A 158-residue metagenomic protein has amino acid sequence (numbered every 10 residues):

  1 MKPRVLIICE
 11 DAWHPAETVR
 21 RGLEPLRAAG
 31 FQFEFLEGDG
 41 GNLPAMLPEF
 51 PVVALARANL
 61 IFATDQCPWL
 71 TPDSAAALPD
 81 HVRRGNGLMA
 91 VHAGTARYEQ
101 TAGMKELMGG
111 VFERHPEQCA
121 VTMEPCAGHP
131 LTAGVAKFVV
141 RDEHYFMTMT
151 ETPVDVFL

Functional and structural regions predicted by a protein language model:
M1-V52, A58: Aromatic-Pro/Gly-enriched surface loop or interdomain linker that acts as a lid/target-recognition segment
L6-I8, F50-Y98: Short alpha-beta junction capping motif
E17, R21, L26-F31, G110 (+1 more regions): Catalytic beta-strand/loop cores that center a nucleophilic Ser/Cys/Thr and support acyl-enzyme chemistry
A29, E49, R84-G85, T152: Structured helix-beta-strand junction loops
P51-V53, K105-G109: Short, hinge-like loop/turn segments at secondary-structure boundaries
A96-L107: Glycine-rich, charge-decorated loop segments at or immediately adjacent to ligand/cofactor-binding or catalytic sites
